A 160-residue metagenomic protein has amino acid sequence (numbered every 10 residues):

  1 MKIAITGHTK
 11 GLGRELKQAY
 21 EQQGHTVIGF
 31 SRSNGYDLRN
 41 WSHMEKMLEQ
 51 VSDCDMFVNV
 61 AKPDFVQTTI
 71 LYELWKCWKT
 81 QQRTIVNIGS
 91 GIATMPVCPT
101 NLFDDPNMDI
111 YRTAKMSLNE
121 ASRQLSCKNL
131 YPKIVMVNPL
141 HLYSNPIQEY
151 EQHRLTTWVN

Functional and structural regions predicted by a protein language model:
I3, G24-R32, L118, V137: Short, hydrophobic beta-strand segments that form beta-sheet elements in well-ordered domains
A4-Q22: N-terminal Rossmann NAD(P)H-binding glycine-rich loop of SDR-like oxidoreductase domains
I5-T6, V58-V60, T84-S90, K133-N138: Structural signature of the Rossmann-like NAD(P)-dependent dehydrogenase/reductase core
Y20, M47-N59, Q82-R83: A glycine-rich helix->loop->beta "capping" turn within Rossmann-like NAD(P)(H)-dependent oxidoreductase domains
V27-K46, P63-F65, T69: Adenosine-cofactor binding site in Rossmann-like domains, unifying the SAM/SAH pocket of S-adenosylmethionine-dependent
K62-V66, K79, R83-C127, H141-S144: Catalytic loop of short-chain dehydrogenase/reductase
L71-W75, S122: Short-chain dehydrogenase/reductase
L130-P132, M136-V137, L142, I147-N160: C-terminal helical subdomain
